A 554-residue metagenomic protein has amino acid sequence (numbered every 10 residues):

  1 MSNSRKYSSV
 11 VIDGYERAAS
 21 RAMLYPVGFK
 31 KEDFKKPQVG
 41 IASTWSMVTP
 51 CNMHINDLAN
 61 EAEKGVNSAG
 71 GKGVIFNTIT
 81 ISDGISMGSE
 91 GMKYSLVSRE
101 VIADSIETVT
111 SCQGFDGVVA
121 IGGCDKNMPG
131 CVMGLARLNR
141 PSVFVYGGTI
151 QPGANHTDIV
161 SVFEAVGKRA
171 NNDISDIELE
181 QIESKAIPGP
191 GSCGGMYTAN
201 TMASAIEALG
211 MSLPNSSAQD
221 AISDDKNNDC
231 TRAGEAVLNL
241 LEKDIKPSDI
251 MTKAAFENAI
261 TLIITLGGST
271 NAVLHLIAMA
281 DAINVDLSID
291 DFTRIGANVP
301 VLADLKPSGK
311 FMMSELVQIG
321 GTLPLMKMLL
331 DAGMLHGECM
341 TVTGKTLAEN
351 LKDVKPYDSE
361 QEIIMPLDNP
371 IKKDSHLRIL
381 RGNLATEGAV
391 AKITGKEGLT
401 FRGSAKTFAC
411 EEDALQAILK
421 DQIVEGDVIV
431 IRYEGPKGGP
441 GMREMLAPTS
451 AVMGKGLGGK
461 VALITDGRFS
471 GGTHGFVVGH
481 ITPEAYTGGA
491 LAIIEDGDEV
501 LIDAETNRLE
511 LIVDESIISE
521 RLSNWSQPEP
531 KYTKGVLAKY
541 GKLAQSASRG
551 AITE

Functional and structural regions predicted by a protein language model:
M1-M53, L58-T78, G84-I85, E90-S95 (+4 more regions): Catalytic or ion-coupling anion/metal-binding cores of large enzyme and transporter domains
S95-D104: Glycine-rich, highly charged phosphate/nucleotide-binding loops
T110-C131, V143-Y146: A short, small-residue-rich loop immediately preceding and capping a beta-strand
